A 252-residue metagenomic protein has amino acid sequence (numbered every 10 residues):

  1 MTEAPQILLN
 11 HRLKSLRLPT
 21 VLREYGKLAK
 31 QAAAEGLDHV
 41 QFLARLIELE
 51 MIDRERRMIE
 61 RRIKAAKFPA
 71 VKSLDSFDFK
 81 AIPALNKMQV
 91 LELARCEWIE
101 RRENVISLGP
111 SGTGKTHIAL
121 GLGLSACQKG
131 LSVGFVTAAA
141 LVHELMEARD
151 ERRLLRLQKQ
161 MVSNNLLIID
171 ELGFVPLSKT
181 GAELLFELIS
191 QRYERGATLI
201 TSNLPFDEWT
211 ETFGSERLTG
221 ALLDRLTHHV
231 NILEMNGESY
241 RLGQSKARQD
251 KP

Functional and structural regions predicted by a protein language model:
M1-V21: Charged, compositionally biased N-terminal leader segments and the immediate start of the first structured element
I7, H11, R23-G26, Q41-R45 (+12 more regions): Solvent-exposed alpha-helical segments within well-ordered globular domains of core cellular machineries
N10, P19-A70: Interdomain "pre-motor" coupling segment immediately N-terminal to P-loop NTPase/helicase cores
R54-G109: Extended interfacial segments that mediate partner engagement and assembly in macromolecular machines
L85-S163, T210-T212: Conserved P-loop
S132-V136, A140-S163, L172-P252: Replace "adjacent to P-loop NTPase cores in ATP/GTP-dependent enzymes" with "adjacent to NTP-binding cores
L166: Walker B motif beta-strand of ABC-family P-loop ATPases
